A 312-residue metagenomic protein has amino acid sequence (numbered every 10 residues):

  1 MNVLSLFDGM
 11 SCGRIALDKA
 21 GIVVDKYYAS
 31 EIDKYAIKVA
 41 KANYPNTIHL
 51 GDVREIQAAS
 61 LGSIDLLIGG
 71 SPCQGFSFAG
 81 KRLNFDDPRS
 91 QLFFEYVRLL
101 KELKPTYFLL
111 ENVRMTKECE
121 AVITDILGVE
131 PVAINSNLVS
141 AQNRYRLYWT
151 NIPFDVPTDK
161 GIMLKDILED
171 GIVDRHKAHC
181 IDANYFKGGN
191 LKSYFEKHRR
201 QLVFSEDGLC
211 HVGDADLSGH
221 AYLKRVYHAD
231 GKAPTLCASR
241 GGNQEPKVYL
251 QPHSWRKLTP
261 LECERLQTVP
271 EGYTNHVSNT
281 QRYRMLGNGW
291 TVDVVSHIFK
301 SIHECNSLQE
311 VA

Functional and structural regions predicted by a protein language model:
M1-A312: Conserved active-site and SAM-binding loop architecture of S-adenosyl-L-methionine-dependent nucleic-acid
